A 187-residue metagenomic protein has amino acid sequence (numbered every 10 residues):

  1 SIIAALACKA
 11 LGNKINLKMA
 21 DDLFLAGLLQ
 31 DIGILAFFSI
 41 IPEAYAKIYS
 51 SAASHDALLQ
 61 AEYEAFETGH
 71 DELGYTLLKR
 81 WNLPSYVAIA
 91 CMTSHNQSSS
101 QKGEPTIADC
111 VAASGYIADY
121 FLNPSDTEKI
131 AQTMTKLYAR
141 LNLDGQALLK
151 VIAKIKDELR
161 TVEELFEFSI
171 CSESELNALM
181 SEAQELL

Functional and structural regions predicted by a protein language model:
L6, L17-K18, A26, D31-L187: Metal-dependent nucleotide-binding catalytic modules
G12-D21: Short pre-active-site segment immediately N-terminal to the catalytic Zn-binding motif
